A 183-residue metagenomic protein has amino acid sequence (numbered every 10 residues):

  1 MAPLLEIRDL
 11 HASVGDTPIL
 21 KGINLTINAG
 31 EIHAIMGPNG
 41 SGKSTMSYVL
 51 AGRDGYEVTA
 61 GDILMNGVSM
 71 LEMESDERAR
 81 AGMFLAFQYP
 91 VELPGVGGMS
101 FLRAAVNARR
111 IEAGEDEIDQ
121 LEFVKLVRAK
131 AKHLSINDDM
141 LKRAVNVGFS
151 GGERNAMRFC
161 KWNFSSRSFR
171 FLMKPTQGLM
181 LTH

Functional and structural regions predicted by a protein language model:
L5-I7, L20: Conserved structural motif at the start of ABC-family nucleotide-binding domains
T17-L20, E77: Short coil-to-beta microelement around the adenine-binding A-loop and adjacent beta1/P-loop entry of ABC ATPase
M36-P38: The feature captures the beta-strand-to-loop junction immediately N-terminal to the Walker
M46, R158-C160, L179: Hydrophobic anchor residue at the start of the ABC signature
D62-R78, N146: ABC ATPase NBD Q-loop/coupling interface
V91-S168: ABC-family P-loop ATPase nucleotide-binding domains
R170-K174, L179: Catalytic Walker B motif of ABC-type/P-loop ATPase nucleotide-binding domains
